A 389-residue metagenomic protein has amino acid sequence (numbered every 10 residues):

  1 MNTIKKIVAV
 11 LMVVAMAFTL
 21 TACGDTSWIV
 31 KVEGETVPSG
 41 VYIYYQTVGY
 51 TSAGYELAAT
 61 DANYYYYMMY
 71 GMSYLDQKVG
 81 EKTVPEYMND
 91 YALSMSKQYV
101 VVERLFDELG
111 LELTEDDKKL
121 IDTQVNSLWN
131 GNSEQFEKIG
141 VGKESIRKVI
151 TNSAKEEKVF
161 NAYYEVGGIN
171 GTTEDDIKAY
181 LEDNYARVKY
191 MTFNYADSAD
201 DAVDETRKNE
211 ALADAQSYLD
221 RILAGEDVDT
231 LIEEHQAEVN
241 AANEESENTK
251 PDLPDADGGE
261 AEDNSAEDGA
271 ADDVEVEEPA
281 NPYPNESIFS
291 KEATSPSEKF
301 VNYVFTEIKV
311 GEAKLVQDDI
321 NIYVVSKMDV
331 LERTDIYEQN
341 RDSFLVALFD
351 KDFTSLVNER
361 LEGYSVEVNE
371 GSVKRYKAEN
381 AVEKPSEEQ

Functional and structural regions predicted by a protein language model:
M1-V8: Bacterial N-terminal signal peptides that target proteins for export
F18-A22: C-terminal motif of bacterial Sec signal peptides marking the signal peptidase cleavage site
G24-V141: N-terminal targeting/tethering segments
D25, E134-A213, S217, K291-Q389: PPIase-associated folding chaperone regions across multiple families
Y42, K118-I121, I146, I177 (+1 more regions): Hydrophobic/aromatic residues in well-formed alpha-helices
Q46-G49, A53, S96, V100 (+12 more regions): Sec/Tat-exported extracytoplasmic proteins
T206-N321, D329-R341: Peptidyl-prolyl cis-trans isomerase
